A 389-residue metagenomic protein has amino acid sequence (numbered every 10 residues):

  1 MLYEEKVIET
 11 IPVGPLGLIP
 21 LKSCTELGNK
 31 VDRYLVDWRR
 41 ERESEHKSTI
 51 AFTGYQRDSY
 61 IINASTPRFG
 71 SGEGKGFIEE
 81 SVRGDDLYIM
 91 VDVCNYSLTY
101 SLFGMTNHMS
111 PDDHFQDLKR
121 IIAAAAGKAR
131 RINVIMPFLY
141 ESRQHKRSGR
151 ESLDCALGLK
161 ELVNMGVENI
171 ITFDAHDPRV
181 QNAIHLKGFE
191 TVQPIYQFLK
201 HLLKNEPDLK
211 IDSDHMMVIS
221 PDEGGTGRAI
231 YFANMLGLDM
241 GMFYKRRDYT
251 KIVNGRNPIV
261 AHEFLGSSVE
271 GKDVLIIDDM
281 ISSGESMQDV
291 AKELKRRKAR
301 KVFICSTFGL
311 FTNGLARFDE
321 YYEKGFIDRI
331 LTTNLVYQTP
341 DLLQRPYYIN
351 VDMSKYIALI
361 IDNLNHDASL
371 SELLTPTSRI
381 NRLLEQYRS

Functional and structural regions predicted by a protein language model:
M1-S389: PRPP-associated nucleotide enzymes
